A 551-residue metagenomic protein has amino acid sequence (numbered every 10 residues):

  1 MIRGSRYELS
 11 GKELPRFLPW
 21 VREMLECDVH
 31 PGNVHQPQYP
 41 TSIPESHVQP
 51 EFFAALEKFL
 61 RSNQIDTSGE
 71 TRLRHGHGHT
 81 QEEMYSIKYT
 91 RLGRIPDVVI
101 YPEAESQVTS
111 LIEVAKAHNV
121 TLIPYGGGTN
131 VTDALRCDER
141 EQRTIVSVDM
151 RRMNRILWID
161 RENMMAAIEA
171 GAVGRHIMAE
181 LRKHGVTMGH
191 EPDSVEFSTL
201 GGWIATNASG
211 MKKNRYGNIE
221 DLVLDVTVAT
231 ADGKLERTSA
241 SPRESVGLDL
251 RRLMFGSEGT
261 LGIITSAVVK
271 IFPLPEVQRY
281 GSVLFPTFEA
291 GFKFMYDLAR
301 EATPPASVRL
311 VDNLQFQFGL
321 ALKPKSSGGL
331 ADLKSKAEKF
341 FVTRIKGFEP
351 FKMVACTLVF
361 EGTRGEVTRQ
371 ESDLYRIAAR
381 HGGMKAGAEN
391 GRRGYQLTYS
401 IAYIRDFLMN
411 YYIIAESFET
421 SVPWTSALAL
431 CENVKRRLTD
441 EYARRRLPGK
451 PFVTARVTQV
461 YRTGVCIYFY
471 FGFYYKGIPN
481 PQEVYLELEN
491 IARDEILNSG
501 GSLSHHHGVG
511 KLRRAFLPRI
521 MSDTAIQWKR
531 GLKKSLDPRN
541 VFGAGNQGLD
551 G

Functional and structural regions predicted by a protein language model:
M1-V48: Extended, charge-enriched "interface" segments that sit outside catalytic cores
G11-P31, S62-S86, F292-I491, S499: C-terminal substrate-recognition/cap domain of FAD-linked oxidoreductases
H47-F53, E57, D66-R151, A170: Glycine-rich N-terminal segment of FAD-binding domains in flavoprotein oxidoreductases, spanning the beta-loop-helix
D97-V99, E141-I145, M165, I414-E419 (+2 more regions): Glycine-rich tight-turn/loop motif centered on a GG-T
N154-V311, K323: FAD-binding subdomain of flavoenzyme oxidoreductases
K234, V509-G551: Activity-critical C-terminal alpha-helical subdomain
